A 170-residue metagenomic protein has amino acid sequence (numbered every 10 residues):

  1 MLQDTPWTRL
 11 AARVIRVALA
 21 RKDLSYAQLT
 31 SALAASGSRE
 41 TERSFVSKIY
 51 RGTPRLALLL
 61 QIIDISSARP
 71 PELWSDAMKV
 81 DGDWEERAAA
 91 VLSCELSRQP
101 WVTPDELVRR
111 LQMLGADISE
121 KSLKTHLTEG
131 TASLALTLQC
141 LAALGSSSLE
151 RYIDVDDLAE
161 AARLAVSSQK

Functional and structural regions predicted by a protein language model:
M1-K22, W74-V108, Y152-D154: A short, Lys/Arg-rich alpha-helix, primarily the initiator
L19, T30, A34, I63 (+3 more regions): The alpha-helix within a helix-turn-helix
Y26, L59, P104: Helix-turn-helix DNA-binding elements, focusing on the entry/boundary residues of the two helices that contact DNA
A27-T30, E42, V46, W74 (+2 more regions): Key DNA-contacting residues within the recognition helix of helix-turn-helix
A34-T53, M113-T131: Recognition helix of helix-turn-helix/homeodomain-like DNA-binding domains that insert into the DNA major groove
I49-I63, E129-Q139: Short, basic-rich loop-to-helix N-cap that marks the start of a DNA-contacting helix
L58-L60, S66-G82, G145-R163: Short C-terminal boundary/hinge segments that cap the last helix of small helical domains
V80-A135, Q139, L158-K170: Helix-turn-helix/homeodomain-like alpha-helical modules used for DNA recognition and transcription-factor dimerization
